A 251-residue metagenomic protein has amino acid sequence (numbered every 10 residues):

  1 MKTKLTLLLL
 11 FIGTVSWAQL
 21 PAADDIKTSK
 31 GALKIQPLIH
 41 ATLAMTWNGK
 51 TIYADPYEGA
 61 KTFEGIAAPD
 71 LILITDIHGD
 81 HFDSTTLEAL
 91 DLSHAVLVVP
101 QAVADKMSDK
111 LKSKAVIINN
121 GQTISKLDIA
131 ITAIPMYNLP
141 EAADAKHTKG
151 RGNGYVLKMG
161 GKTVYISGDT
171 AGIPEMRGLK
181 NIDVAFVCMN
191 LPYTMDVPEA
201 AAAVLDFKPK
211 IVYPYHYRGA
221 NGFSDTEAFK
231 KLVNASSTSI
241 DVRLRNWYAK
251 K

Functional and structural regions predicted by a protein language model:
M1-Q19: Bacterial Sec-dependent N-terminal signal peptides
Q19-A67, I117-K180, N246-K251: Core dinuclear metal-dependent hydrolase active-site scaffold
Y53-D55, P69-D80, V98-Q101, Y165-G168 (+3 more regions): Active-site neighborhood of phospho(di)ester-bond hydrolases with catalytic His/Asp-centered motifs
E58-D105, K180-F186, K208: Active-site metal-binding motif and surrounding structural segment of the metallo-beta-lactamase
A60-K61, H78-F82, A104-M107, Q122-S125 (+5 more regions): Active-site environment of divalent metal-dependent phosphoester hydrolases
T85-L90, K106, K110, E175-G178 (+2 more regions): A short acidic, amphipathic alpha-helical/loop segment
L111-S125, L205, K210-K251: Binuclear metal-ion centers of metallo-dependent hydrolases, dominated by the metallo-beta-lactamase
I182-F186, T194-Y217: Proline-aspartate-enriched helix->loop->beta-strand connector
